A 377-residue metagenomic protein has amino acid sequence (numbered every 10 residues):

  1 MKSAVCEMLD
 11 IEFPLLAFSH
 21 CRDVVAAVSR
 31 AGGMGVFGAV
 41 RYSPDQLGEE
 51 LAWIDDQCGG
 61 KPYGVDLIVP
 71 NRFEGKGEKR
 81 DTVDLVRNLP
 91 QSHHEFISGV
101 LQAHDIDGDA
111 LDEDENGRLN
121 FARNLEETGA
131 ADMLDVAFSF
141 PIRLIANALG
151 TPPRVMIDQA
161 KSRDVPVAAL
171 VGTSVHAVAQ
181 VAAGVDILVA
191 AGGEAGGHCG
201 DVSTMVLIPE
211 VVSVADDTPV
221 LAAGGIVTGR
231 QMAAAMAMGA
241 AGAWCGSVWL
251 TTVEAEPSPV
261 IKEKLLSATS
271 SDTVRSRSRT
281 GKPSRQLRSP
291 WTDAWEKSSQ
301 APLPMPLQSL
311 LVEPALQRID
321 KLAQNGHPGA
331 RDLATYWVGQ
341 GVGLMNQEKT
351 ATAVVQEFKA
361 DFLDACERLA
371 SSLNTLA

Functional and structural regions predicted by a protein language model:
M1-A215: Active-site entrance/lid segments in N-terminal catalytic domains of soluble metabolic enzymes
R80-I97, D201-L221, V227-A377: Conserved active-site-proximal phosphate/metal-binding subdomains
T151, I226-V227: Residue-level detector of alpha-helix initiation sites
